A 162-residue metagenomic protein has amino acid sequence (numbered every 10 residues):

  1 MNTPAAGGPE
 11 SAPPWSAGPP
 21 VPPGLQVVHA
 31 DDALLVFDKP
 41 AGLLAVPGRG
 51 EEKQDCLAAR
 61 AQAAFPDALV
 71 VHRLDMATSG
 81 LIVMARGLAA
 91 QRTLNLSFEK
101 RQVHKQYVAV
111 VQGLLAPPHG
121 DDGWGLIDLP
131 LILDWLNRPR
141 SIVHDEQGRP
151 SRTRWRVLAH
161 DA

Functional and structural regions predicted by a protein language model:
M1-A162: RNA pseudouridine synthases
